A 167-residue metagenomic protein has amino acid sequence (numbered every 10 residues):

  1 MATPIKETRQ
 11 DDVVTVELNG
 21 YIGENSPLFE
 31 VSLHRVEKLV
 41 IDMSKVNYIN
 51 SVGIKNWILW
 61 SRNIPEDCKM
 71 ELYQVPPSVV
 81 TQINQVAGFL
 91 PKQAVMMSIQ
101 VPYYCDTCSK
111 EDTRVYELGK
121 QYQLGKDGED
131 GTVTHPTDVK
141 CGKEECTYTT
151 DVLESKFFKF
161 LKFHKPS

Functional and structural regions predicted by a protein language model:
M1-T15: Short beta-strand/loop segment at the start of cytosolic alpha/beta domains
K6-R9, R35, R62, R114 (+2 more regions): Arginine residue identity/basic-tract feature
E7, L18, Q74, V152-E154: Surface-exposed beta-strand edges and flanking loops
T8-Q10, D42, Y104-C105: Acidic/polar residues at beta-strand termini and the immediately following turn/coil
V13-M97: Amphipathic alpha-helical interaction surfaces in cytosolic regulatory modules
N84-S167: Cys/His-clustered metal-coordination modules, chiefly Zn-binding fingers
